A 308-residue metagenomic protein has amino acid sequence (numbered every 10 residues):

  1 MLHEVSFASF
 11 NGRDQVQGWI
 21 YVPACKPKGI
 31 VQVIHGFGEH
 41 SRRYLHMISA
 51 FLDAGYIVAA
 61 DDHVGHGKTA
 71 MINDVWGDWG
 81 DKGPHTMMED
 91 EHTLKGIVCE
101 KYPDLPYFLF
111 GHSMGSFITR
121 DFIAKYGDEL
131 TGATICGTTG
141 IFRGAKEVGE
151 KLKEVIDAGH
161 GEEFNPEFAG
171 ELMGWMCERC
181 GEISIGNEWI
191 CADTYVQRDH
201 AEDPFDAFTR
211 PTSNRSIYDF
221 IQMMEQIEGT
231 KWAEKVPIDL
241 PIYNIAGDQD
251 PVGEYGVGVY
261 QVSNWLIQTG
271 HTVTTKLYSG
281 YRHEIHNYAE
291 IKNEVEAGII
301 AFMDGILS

Functional and structural regions predicted by a protein language model:
M1-C25: N-terminal cap/lid segment of alpha/beta-hydrolase-fold proteins
H35-E39, S113, D248: Active-site glycine-rich loops that stabilize anionic/oxyanionic intermediates across multiple enzyme folds
S41-R43, I48-D74: Conserved alpha/beta-hydrolase
W79-C99: Alpha/beta-hydrolase active-site loop
D121-T209: Alpha/beta-hydrolase-fold enzymes
N244-A246: Short beta-strand/loop motif that positions the catalytic acidic residue of the alpha/beta-hydrolase fold
P251-Q261: Conserved alpha/beta-hydrolase "acid-adjacent" motif
T269-S308: Catalytic active-site module of serine/aspartate enzymes centered on a nucleophile-bearing elbow/loop
